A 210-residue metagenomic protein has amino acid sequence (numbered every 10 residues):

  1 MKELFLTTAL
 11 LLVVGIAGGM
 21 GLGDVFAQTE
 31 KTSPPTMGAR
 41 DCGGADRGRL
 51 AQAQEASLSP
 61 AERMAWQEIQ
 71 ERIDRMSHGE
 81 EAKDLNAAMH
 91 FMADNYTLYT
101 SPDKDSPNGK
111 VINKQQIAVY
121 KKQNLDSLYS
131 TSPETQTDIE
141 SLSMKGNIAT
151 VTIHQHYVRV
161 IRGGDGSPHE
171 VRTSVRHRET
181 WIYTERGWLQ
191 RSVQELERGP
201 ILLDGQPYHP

Functional and structural regions predicted by a protein language model:
M1-L4: Positively charged n-region of N-terminal signal peptides that target proteins for export
T7-T8, V25: Cleavable N-terminal signal peptides
T8-G19: Bacterial N-terminal signal peptides
F26-D94: Short, low-complexity N-terminal intrinsically disordered segments enriched in polar/charged residues
Q28, P35-M37, C42, Q115-S167: Surface-exposed, charged secondary-structure patches
P34-E55, G163-P210: Low-complexity, intrinsically disordered terminal/linker segments enriched in charged and Gly/Pro repeats
I73, M92-N95, P102-D103, S143 (+3 more regions): A mature extracytoplasmic/lumenal domain signature
T97-I112, Y129: A short gly/proline-enriched turn/hairpin at secondary-structure junctions
